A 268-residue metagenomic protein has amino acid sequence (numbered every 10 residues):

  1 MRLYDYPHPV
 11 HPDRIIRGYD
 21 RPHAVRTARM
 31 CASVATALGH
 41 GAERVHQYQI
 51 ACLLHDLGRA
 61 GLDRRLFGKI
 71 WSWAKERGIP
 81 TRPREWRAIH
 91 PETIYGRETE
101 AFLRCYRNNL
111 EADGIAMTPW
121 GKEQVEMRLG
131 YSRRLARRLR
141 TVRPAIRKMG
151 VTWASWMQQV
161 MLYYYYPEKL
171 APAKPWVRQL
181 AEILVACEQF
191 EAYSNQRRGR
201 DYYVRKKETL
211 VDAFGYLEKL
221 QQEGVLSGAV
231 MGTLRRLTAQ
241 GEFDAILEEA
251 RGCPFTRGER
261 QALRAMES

Functional and structural regions predicted by a protein language model:
R2-S268: Histidine- and acidic-residue-rich, metal-dependent catalytic cores
